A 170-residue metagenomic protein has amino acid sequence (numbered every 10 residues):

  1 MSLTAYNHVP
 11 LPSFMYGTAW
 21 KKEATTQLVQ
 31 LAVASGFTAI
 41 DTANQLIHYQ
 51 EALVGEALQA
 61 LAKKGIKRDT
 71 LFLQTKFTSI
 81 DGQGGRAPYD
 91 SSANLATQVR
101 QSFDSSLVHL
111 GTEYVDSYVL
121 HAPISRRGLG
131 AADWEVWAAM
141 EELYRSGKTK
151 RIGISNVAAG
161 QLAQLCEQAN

Functional and structural regions predicted by a protein language model:
M1-L71, T75, E113, A139 (+1 more regions): N-terminal binding-site loop/beta-alpha segment at the start of enzyme catalytic domains that lines or forms
W20, A87-N170: Glycine/proline-rich, positively charged, aromatic-decorated active-site loop/lid region on the catalytic face
N44, S79, I124: Short, glycine/acidic-enriched loop or turn micro-motifs at the edges of active sites
T75-T78, L120-H121: Short loop/turn segments at strand-loop or loop-helix junctions that form parts of catalytic or ligand-binding pockets
D81-G85: Short acidic/His/Gly/Ser-rich catalytic and metal-binding motifs that mark active-site loops of diverse hydrolases
